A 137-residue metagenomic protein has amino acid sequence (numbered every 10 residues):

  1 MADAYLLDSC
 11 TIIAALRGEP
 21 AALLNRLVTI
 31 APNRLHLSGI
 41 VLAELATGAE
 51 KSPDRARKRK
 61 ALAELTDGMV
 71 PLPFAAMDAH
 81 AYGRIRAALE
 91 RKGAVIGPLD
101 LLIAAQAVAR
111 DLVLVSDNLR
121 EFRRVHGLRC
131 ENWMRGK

Functional and structural regions predicted by a protein language model:
M1-L37, A49-E64, G136-K137: Short, well-structured N-terminal submotif of metal-dependent ribonuclease cores
A2, A104, V108-K137: Acidic, PIN/NYN-like endoribonuclease modules and their adjacent C-terminal/linker elements
D3, M69-V115: Active-site neighborhoods of divalent-metal-dependent phosphate/nucleic-acid chemistry enzymes
D8-S9, L45, Y82, A107 (+1 more regions): Generic structural signal for small/hydrophobic residues in well-ordered secondary structure, especially within
T11-I12, V41, D78, I103 (+1 more regions): Alpha-helix capping/helix-boundary segments
I12-I13, A43-A46, L72, R123 (+1 more regions): Nucleotide phosphate-binding site architecture
R26, G39, A61, G68 (+3 more regions): Residue-level recognition of specific faces of alpha-helices
